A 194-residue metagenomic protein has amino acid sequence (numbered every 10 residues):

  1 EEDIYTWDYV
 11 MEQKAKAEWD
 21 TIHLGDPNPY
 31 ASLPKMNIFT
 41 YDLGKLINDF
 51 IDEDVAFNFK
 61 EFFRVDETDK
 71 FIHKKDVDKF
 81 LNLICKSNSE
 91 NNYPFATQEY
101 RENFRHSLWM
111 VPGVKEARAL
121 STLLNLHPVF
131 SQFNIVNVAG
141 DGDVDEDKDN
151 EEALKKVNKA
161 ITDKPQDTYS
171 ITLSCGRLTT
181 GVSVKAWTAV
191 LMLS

Functional and structural regions predicted by a protein language model:
E1, F133-S194: Conserved RecA-like P-loop NTPase helicase motor core
E2-H106: Interdomain helical connector at the RecA1-RecA2 junction of SF1/SF2 helicase-like NTPases
A31, E99-F104, V129-F133, Q166-T168: Short helix-terminating capping/connector loops at secondary-structure junctions
L43-G44, V114-E116, L178-T179: Short, solvent-exposed loop/turn segments at secondary-structure junctions
R105-G113: Conserved RecA-like ASCE P-loop NTPase motor core of nucleic-acid helicases/translocases
P112-A139: Conserved helicase motor "Helicase C" RecA-like lobe of SF1/SF2 P-loop NTPases
